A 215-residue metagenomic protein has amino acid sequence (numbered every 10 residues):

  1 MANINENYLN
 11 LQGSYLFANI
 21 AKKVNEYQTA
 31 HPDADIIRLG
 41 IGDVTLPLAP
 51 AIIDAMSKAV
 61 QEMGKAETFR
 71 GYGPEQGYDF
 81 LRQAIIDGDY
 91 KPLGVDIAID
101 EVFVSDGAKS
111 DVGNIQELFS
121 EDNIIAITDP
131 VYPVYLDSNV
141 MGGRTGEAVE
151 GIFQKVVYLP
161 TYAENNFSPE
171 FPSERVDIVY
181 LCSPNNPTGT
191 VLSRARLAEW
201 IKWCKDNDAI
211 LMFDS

Functional and structural regions predicted by a protein language model:
M1-N3, Y180: Short, basic/glycine-rich phosphate-binding loops at helix/coil junctions that contact nucleotide phosphates
N3-D106: N-terminal small-domain helix-loop-helix segment of the aminotransferase-like
H31, D206-N207: Helix C-cap/helix->beta junction micro-motif
A66-D206, M212: Conserved core of the PLP fold type I
S215: Walker B catalytic acidic pair
